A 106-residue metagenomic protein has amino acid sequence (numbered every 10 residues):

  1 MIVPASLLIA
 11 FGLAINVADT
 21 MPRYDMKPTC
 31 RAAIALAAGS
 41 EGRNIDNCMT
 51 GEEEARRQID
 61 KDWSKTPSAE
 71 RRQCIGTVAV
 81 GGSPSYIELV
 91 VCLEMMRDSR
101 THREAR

Functional and structural regions predicted by a protein language model:
I2-S6, A10-R106: Mitochondrial intermembrane space
